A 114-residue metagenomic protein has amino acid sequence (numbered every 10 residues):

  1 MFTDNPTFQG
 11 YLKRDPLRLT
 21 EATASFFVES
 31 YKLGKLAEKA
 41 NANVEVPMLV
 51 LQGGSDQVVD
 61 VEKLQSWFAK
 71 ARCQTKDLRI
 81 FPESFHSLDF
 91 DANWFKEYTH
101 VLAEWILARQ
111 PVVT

Functional and structural regions predicted by a protein language model:
M1-K39, V46: Alpha/beta-hydrolase
T20, S55-V59: Acidic catalytic loop of the alpha/beta-hydrolase fold
A24, D60-L64, D91-F95: Conserved strand-to-helix beginnings and helix N-cap segments that scaffold or border functional pockets
K39-A42, P111-V113: Surface-exposed acidic, glycine-flexible loop patches that form ligand/cofactor-binding and adhesion interfaces
V44, V50-Q52, D56: Short beta-strand/loop motif that positions the catalytic acidic residue of the alpha/beta-hydrolase fold
V46, D60-K70: Short alpha-helix in the alpha/beta-hydrolase fold that links the catalytic acid
T75-T114: Catalytic active-site module of serine/aspartate enzymes centered on a nucleophile-bearing elbow/loop
